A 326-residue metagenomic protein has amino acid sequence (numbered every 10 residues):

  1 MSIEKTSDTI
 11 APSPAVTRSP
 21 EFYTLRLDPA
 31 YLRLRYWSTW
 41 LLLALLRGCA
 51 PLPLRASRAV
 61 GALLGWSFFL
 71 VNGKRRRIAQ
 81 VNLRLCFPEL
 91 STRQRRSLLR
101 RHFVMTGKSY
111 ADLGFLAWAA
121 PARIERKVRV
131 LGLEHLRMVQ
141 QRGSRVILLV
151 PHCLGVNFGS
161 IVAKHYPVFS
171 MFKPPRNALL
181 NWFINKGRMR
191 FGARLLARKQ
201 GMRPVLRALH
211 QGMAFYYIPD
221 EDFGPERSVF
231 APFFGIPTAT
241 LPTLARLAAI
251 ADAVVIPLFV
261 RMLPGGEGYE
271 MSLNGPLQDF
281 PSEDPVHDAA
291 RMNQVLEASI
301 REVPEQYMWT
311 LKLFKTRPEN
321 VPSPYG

Functional and structural regions predicted by a protein language model:
S2-S7, A11-R18, Y23-L27, V71 (+5 more regions): Non-catalytic C-terminal accessory region of glycerolipid acyltransferases and related lyso-lipid remodeling enzymes
I3-I147, N181-K186, G192: Membrane-anchoring hydrophobic helices of lipid-metabolizing enzymes
R35, F69, E125, L149 (+4 more regions): A generic secondary-structure micro-motif detector that highlights 1-2 residue hydrophobic/ambivalent hotspots embedded
A44, I78, E134, F158 (+4 more regions): Short Gly/charged-rich anion-binding patches and loops
R77, K173-A178, P237-L241: Active-site metal-coordination segments of metallo-dependent hydrolases
Y110, Q141-Q200, P225-P232: Catalytic core of membrane glycerolipid acyltransferases/transacylases, capturing the structured, soluble-facing
R129, R194-L196, N274: General small-molecule cofactor/ligand-binding pocket signal
